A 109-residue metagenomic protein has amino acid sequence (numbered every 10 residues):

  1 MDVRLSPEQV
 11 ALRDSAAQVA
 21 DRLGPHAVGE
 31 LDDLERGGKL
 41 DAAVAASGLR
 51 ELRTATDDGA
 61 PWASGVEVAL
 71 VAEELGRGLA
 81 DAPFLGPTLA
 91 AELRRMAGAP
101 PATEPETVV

Functional and structural regions predicted by a protein language model:
M1-E8: Intrinsic disorder at enzyme termini
A11-L12, L70: Hydrophobic side chains within alpha-helical segments
D21-V109: Glycine-rich flavin
